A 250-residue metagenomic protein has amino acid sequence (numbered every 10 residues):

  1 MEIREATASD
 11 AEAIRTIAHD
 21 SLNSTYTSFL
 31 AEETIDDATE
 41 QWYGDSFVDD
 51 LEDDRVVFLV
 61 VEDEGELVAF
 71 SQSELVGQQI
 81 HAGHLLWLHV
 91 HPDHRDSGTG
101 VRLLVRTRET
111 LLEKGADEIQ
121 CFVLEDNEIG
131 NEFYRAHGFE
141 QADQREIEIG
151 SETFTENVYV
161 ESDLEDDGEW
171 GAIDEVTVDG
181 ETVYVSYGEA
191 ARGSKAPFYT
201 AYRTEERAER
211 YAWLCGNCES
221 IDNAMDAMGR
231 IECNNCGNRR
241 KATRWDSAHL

Functional and structural regions predicted by a protein language model:
E5-S9, T16-D93, L104-V105, T110 (+4 more regions): Acetyl-CoA-dependent GNAT
H91-D93, S97, E125-D126: Active-site acidic-Proline motif in GNAT/NAT acetyltransferases
V101, E125-D143, G150-T153: Conserved active-site alpha-helix within GNAT-family acetyltransferase domains
L111-L124: Conserved GNAT acetyl-CoA-binding A-motif
F122-E128, I147-V178, I221: C-terminal "cap" of GNAT-fold acetyltransferases
D143, N223-G229, T243-D246: Short Cys/His-rich "knuckle" micro-motifs
F198-A212, S220-A227: Short, flexible, mixed-charge glycine/proline-rich loop motifs that serve as phosphate/nucleic-acid-contacting
C215-C218, C233-C236: Short cysteine-rich clusters marking metal-coordination/redox-active sites
